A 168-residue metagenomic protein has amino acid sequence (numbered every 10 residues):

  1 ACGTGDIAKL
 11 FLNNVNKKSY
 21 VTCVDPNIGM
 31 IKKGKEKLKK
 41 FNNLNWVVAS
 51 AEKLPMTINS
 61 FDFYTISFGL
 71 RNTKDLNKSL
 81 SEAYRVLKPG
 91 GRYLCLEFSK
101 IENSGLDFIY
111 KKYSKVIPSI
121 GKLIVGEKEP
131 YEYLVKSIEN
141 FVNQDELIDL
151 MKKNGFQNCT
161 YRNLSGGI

Functional and structural regions predicted by a protein language model:
G3-K53: Class I SAM-dependent methyltransferase SAM/SAH-binding core
E52-Y64: A short acidic, Gly/Pro-enriched loop at the edge of an enzyme's catalytic core that lines a small-molecule cofactor
D62-L76: A short SAM/SAH-binding and catalytic strip from SAM-dependent methyltransferases
L70, F98-E102, G166: Short "lid" loop at the C-terminus of a central beta-strand within the Rossmann-like core of SAM-dependent
N77-R92: A short glycine-rich, Lys/Arg-flanked "PGG" loop and its adjoining helix->strand segment in the class I
L96, K100-L150, N154, T160: C-terminal alpha-helical "lid/dimerization" subdomain adjacent to the S-adenosyl-L-methionine
